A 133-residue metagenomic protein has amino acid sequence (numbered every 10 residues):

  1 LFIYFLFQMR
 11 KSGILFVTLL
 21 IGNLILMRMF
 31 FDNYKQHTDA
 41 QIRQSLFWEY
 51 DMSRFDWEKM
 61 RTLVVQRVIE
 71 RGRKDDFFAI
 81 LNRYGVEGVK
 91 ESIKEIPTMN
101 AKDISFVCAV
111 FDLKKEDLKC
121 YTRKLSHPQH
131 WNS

Functional and structural regions predicted by a protein language model:
I3-S133: Long, compositionally biased intrinsically disordered regulatory segments in eukaryotic proteins
